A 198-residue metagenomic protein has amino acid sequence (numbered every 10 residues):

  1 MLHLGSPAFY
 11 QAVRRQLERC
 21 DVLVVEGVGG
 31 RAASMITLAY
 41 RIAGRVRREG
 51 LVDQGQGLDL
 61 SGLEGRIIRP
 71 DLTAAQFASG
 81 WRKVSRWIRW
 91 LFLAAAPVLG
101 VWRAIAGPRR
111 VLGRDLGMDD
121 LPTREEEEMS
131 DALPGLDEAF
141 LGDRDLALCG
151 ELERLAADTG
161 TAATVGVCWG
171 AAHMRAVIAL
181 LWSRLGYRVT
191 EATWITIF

Functional and structural regions predicted by a protein language model:
M1, L152, G170: A residue-level signal for conserved active-site and pocket-lining positions in enzyme catalytic cores
L2-D143, R154-L155, V189-I197: Structured, acidic catalytic/metal-binding patches in enzyme active sites
D143-T161: A short, acidic, amphipathic alpha-helical segment used as a generic capping/interface helix at domain edges
T161-F198: A cross-kingdom marker for long, charged
